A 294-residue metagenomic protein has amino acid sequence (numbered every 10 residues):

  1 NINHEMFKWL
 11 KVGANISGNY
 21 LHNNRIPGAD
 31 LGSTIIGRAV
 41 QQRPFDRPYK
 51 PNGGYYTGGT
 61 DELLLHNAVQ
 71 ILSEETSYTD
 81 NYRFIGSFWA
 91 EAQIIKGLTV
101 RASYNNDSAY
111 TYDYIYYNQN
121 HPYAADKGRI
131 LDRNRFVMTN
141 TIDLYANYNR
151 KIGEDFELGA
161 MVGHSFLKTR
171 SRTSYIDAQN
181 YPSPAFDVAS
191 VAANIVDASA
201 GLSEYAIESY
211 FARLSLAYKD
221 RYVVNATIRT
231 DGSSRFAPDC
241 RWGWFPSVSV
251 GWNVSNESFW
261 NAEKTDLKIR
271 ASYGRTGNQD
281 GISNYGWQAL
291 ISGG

Functional and structural regions predicted by a protein language model:
N1, Y210-F211, S233: Conserved interaction-surface patches within small, structured recognition/assembly domains
N3, W244-W252: Feature captures outer-membrane beta-barrel proteins of Gram-negative bacteria and organelles
N3-R83, R101-E208, A237, V254-G294: Surface-exposed loop/interface segments of Gram-negative outer-membrane beta-barrel transport/assembly proteins
G86-F88, L144-A146, A160, A212 (+2 more regions): Membrane-embedded beta-strands of outer-membrane beta-barrel proteins, especially the hydrophobic/small aromatic
E91-K96, L214: Long hydrophobic segments that form regular secondary structure
E208-Y218: Structured alpha-helical segments in the cores of large, soluble enzyme domains
V224-S233, A271: Transmembrane beta-strand segments that form the barrel wall of outer-membrane beta-barrel proteins
P238-W242: Short glycine/threonine-rich loop-to-helix capping motif typified by GTGT followed within a few residues by an Asp-Pro
